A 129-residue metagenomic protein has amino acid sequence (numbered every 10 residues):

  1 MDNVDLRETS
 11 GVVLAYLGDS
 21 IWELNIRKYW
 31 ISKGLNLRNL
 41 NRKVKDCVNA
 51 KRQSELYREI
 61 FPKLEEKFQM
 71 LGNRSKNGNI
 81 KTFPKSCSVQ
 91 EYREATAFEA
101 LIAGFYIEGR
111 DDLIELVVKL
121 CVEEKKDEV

Functional and structural regions predicted by a protein language model:
M1-V129: Double-stranded RNA-binding/processing signature
